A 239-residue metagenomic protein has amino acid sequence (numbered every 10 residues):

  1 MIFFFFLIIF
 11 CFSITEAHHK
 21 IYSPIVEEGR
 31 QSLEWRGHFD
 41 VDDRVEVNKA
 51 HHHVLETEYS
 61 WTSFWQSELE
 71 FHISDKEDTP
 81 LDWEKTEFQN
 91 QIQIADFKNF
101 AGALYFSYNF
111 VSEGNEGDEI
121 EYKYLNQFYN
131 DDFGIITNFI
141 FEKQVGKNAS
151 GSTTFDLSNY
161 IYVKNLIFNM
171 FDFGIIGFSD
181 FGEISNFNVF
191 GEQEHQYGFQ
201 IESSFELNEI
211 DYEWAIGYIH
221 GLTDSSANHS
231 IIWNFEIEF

Functional and structural regions predicted by a protein language model:
I2-S13: Sec-dependent N-terminal signal peptides
T15-F239: Transmembrane beta-barrel domains of Gram-negative outer membranes and organellar outer membranes
